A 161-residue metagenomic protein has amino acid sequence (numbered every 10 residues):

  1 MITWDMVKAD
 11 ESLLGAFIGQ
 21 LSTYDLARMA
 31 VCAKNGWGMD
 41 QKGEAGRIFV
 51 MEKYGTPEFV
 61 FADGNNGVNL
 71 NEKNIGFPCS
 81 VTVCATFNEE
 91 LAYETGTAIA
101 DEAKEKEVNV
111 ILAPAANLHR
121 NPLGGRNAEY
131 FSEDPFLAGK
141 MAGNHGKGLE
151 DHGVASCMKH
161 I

Functional and structural regions predicted by a protein language model:
M1-I161: Glycoside hydrolase catalytic-domain context in secreted enzymes
